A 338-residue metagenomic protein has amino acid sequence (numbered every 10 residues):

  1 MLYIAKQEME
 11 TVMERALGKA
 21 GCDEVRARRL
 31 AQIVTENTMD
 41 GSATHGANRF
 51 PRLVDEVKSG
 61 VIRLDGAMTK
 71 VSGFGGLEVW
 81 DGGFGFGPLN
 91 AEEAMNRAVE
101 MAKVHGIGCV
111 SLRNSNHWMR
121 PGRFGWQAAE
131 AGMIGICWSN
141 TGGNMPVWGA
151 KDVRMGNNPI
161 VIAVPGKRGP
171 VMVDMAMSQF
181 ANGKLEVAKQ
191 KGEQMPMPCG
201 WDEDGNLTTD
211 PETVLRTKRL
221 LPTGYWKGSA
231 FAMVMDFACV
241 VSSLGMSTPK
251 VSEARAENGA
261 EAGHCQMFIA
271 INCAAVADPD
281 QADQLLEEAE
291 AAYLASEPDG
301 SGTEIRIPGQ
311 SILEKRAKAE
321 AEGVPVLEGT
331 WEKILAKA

Functional and structural regions predicted by a protein language model:
M1-K6, T11-L30, T35-E36, T44-V61 (+3 more regions): Acidic, glycine/proline-rich low-complexity segments that act as flexible tails and inter-domain linkers
Y3-I4, M9, K19, M246-A338: Catalytic-core signal marking the mid-to-C-terminal active-site face
R15-A20, I33, N37-G41, E56-G60 (+5 more regions): Change "in soluble alpha/beta enzymes" to "in soluble alpha/beta proteins
A47-V99: Active-site cofactor/substrate anionic-group-binding motifs, chiefly glycine- and Lys/Arg-rich phosphate-binding loops
L77-K167: A generic, well-ordered mixed alpha/beta core segment in the N-terminal half of proteins
M145-T213: Phosphate/diphosphate-binding glycine-rich loops and adjacent basic-rich segments that engage nucleotide
E193-P249, A254-R255: Secondary-shell segments that build the walls of catalytic and ion/ligand-binding clefts
